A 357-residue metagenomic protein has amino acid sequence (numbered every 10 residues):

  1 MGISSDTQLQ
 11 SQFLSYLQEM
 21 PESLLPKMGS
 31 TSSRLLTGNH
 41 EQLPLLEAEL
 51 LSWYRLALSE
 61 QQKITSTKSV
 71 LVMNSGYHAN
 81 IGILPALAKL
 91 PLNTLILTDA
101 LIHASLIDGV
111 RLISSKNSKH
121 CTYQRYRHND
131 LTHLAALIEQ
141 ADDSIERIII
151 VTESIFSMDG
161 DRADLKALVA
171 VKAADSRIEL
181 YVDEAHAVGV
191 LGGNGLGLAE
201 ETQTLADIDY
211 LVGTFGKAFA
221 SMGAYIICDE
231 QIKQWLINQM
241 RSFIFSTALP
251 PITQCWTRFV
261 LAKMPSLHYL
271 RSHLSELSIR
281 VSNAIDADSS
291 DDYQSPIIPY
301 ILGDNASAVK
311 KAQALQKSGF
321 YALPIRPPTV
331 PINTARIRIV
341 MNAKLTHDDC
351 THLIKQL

Functional and structural regions predicted by a protein language model:
I3, H273-S282, D286-G319, T329 (+1 more regions): Conserved PLP-binding catalytic core of the aspartate aminotransferase-like
I3-L56, K119: Glycine-rich phosphate-binding segment of PLP-dependent enzymes
R34-T37, E47-G82: Short loop-beta-helix segment that forms the pyridoxal 5′-phosphate
E41-Q42, A48, S52, K317 (+1 more regions): PLP-dependent enzyme catalytic core of the Aspartate aminotransferase-like
L84-A104, L274: Conserved PLP-anchoring active-site segment centered on the Schiff-base-forming lysine
H120-V182: Active-site phosphate-binding strand-loop segment of PLP-dependent enzymes
D175-I178, G197-F215, Q234, N238: Conserved active-site segment immediately N-terminal to the catalytic lysine that forms the internal aldimine
Y210-T214, A218-N283, D288-D291: PLP-dependent aminotransferase class I/II
